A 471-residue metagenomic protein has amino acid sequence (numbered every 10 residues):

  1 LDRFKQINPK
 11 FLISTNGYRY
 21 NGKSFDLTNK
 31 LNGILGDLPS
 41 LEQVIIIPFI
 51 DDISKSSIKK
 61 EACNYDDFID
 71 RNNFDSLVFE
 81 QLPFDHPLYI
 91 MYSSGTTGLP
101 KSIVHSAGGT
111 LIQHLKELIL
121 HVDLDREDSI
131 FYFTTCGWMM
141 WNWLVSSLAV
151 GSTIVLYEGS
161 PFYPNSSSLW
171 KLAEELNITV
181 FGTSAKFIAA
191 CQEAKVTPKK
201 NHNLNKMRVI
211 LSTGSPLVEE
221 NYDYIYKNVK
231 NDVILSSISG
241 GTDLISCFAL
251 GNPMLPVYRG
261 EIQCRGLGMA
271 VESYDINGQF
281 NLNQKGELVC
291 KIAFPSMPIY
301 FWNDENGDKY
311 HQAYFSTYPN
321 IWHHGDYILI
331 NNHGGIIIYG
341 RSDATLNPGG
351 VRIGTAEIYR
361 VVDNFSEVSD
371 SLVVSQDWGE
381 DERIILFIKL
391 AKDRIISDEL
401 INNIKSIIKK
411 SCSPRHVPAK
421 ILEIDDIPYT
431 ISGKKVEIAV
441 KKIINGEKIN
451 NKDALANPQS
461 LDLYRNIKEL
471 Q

Functional and structural regions predicted by a protein language model:
L1-D67, L176, S184-A185: Structural core segment of the AMP-binding/adenylate-forming
L1-G17, L31, F162, E174 (+12 more regions): AMP-binding/adenylate-forming catalytic core of the ANL superfamily
L1-K5, N16-D26, G109, T134 (+2 more regions): ATP-dependent adenylate-forming carboxylate-activation enzymes
F11-K30, D51, T135, Y157-F162 (+3 more regions): Adenylate-forming
I45-I46, S57-Y92, L99, A107-H114 (+1 more regions): Conserved pre-ATP/AMP-binding loop-to-beta segment of ANL
P87, S93-T96, I130, F181 (+6 more regions): Conserved S/T- and glycine-rich ATP-binding loop of Class I adenylate-forming
G109-S129, M139-T179, A194-K195: Conserved AMP-binding/adenylation subdomain of ANL enzymes
L120, R208-G335, S342-T345, I358: Conserved AMP-binding/adenylate-forming
